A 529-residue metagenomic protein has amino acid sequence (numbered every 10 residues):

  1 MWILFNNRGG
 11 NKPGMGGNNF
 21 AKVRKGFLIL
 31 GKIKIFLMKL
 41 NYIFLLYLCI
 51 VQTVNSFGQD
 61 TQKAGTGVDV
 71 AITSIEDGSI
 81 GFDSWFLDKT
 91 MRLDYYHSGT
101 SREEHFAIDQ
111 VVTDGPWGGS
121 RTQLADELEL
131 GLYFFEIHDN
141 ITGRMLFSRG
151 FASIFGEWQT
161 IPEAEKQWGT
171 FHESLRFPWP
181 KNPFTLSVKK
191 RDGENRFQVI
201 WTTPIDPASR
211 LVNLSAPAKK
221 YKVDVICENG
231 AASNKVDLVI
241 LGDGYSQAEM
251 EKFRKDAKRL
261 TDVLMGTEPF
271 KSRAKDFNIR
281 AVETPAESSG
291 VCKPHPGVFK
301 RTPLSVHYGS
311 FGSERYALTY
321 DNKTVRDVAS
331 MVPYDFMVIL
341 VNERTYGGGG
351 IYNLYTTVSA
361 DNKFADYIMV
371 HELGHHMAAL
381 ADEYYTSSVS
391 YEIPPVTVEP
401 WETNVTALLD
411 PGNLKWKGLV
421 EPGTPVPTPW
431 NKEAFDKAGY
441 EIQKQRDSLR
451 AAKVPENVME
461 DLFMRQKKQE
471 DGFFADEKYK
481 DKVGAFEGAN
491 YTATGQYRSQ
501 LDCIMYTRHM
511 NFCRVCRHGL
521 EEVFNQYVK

Functional and structural regions predicted by a protein language model:
M1, P13, F20-A64: Bacterial Sec-dependent N-terminal signal peptides
D77, S84-H97, S101-F106, Y384-K529: Replace "(M1/M4/M9/M12/WLM)" with "(e.g., M1/M4/M8/M9/M12/M26/WLM)" and add "not limited to" to clarify scope
W85-R210: Beta-strand-enriched, solvent-exposed domains that form extended recognition/catalytic surfaces
L211-F270, A281-V291: Fold-level signature of zinc-dependent metallopeptidase catalytic domains
G244-Q247, P285-S289, E343-G347, K363-A365 (+2 more regions): Solvent-exposed loop/turn segments at secondary-structure junctions within structured extracellular/periplasmic domains
K252, G349-E372: Short pre-active-site segment immediately N-terminal to the catalytic Zn-binding motif
D276-Y352: Active-site-proximal segments of metallohydrolase catalytic domains
L373-V389: Catalytic Zn2+-binding segment of zinc metalloproteases
